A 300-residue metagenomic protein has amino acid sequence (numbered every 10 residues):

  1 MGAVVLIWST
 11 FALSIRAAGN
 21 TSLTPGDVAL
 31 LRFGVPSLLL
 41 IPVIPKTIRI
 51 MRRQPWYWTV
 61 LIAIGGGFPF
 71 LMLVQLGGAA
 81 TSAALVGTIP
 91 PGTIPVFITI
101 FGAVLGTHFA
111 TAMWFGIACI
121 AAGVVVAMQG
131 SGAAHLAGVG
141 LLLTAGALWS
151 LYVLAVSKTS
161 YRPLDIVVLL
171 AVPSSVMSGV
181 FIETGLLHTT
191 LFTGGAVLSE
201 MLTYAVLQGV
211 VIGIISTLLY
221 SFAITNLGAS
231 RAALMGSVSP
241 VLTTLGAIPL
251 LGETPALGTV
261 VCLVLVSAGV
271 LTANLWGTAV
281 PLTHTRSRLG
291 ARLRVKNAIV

Functional and structural regions predicted by a protein language model:
M1-D27, A122, G130-K158, V176-F181 (+2 more regions): Glycine-/small-residue-enriched transmembrane alpha-helix faces in small-molecule transporters and effluxers
I7-S14, I41-P90, V126, G209-L227: Specific transmembrane alpha-helical segments of multi-pass solute transporters/efflux pumps, especially DMT/EamA
S9, L13, A63-F68, M72 (+7 more regions): Hydrophobic/small/kink-forming positions within alpha-helical transmembrane segments of polytopic membrane proteins
A18, V28, R32, G77 (+5 more regions): Hydrophobic/aromatic residues within transmembrane alpha-helices of multi-pass small-molecule transporters
G26-P42, L61, G116-C119, A137-T144 (+1 more regions): Hydrophobic alpha-helical transmembrane segments of multi-pass integral membrane proteins, especially transporters
D27-L38, G66, V74-T107, A145 (+1 more regions): Specific alpha-helical transmembrane segments that line the substrate/conduction pathway and gating interfaces
L31, L71, V86-T93, A155-V176 (+1 more regions): Helix-helix packing/entry segments at the starts of transmembrane helices
L40, F109-Q129, S237, G246 (+1 more regions): Hydrophobic transmembrane alpha-helices of multi-pass small-molecule transport proteins
